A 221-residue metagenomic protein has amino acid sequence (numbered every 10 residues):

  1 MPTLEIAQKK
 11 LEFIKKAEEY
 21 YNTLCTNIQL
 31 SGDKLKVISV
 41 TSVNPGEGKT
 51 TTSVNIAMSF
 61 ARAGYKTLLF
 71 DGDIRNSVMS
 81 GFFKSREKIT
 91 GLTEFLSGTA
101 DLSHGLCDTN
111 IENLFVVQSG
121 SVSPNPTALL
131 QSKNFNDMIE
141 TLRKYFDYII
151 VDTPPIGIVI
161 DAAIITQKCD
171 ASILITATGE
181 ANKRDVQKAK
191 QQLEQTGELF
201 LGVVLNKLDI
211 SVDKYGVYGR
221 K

Functional and structural regions predicted by a protein language model:
M1-I28, K34, R184-K221: C-terminal lobe/tail of nucleotide-utilizing enzymes
P2-N22, T26-D33, S42-E47, L69-K144: P-loop/Walker-type NTP enzyme "switch/lid" segment
S31-V37, M58, R62: Primarily NTPase-proximal linker/entry elements flanking Walker-type ATP/GTP-binding cores
T51-T52, I56, D161: Hydrophobic positions on the alpha1 helix immediately C-terminal to the Walker A/P-loop
F70, I150-T153, L205: Hydrophobic residues in beta-strands of the RecA-like P-loop NTPase core, especially within AAA+ ATPase
I74-N76, D101, S121-S123, I156-G157 (+2 more regions): Conserved nucleotide-binding/hydrolysis micro-motifs of P-loop NTPases
T141-K144, I156-G179: Inter-motif core of Ras-like GTPase G domains
